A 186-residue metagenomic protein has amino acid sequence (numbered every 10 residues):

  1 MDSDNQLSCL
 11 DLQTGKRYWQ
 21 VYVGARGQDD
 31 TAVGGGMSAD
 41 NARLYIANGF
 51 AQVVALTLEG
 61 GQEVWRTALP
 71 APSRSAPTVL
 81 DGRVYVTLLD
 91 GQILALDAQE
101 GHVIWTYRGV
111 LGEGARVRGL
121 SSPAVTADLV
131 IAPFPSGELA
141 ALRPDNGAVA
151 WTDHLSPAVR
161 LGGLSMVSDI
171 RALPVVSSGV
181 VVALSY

Functional and structural regions predicted by a protein language model:
D2-K16: Beta-propeller domains
D2-S3, A32, N48-G49, L88-L89 (+3 more regions): Structural signature of WD-repeat beta-propellers
C9-L12, S38, Y45, Y85 (+1 more regions): Mobile, glycine-rich extracellular loop/lid and propeptide segments that shape or gate substrate/ligand access
D11-G15, T57-G61, D97-G101, R143-G147: Short loop/turn segments that connect beta-strands within beta-propeller blades
R17-S38, E63-L80, V103-A127, T152-S178: Extracytoplasmic beta-rich repeat domains
P135-A140, G163, R171-Y186: Beta-propeller domains
